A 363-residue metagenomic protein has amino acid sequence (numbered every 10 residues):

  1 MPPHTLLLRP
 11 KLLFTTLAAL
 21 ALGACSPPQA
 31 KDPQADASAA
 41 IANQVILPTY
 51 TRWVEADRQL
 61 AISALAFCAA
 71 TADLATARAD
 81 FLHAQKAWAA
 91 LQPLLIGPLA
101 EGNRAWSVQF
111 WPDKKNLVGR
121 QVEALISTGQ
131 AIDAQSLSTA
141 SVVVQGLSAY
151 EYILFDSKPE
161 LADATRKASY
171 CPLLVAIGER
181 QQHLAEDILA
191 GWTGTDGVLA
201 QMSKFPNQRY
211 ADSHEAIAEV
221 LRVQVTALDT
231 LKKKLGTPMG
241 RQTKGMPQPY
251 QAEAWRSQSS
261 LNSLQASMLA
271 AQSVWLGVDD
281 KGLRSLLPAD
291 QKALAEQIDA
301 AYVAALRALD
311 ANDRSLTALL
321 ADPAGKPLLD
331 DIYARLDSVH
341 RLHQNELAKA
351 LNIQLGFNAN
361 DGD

Functional and structural regions predicted by a protein language model:
P2-F14: Bacterial N-terminal signal peptides that target proteins for export
L22-A24: C-terminal motif of bacterial Sec signal peptides marking the signal peptidase cleavage site
S26-Q29: Bacterial signal peptide processing site
K31-D363: Mature extracytoplasmic or organellar-lumen-exposed domains after removal of signal/transit peptides
